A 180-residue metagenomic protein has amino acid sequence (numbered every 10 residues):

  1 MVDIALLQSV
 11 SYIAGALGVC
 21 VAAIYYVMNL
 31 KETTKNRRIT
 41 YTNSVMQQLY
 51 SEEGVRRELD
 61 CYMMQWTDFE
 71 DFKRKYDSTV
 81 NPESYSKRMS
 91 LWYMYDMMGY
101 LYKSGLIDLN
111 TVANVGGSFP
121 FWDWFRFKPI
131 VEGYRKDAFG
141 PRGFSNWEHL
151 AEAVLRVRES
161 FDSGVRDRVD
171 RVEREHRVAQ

Functional and structural regions predicted by a protein language model:
V2-K73: Membrane-proximal alpha-helical anchors
I4, L30, R37, F69 (+4 more regions): Short linear motifs in intrinsically disordered/low-complexity regions
I4, Q8-S11, S78-M89, N114: Short, solvent-exposed segments of well-ordered alpha helices
I13, Y26-V27, D77, D96 (+1 more regions): Compositionally biased, intrinsically disordered low-complexity regions enriched in proline and serine
N43-S44, K73-D77, V131-R135: Charged, low-complexity surface segments at secondary-structure and domain boundaries
L49-Y50, G54-T79, P141-V154, S160 (+1 more regions): Long amphipathic alpha-helical segments that form oligomerization/scaffold cores
E83, K87, W92-Q180: An amphipathic alpha-helical interaction surface
